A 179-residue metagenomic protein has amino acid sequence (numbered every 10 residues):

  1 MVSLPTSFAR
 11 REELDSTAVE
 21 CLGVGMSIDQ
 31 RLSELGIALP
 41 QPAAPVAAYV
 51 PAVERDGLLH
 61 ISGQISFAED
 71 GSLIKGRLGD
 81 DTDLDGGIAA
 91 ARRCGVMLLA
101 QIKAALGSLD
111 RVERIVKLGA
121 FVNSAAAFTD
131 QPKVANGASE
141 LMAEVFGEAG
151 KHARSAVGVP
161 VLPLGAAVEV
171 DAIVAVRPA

Functional and structural regions predicted by a protein language model:
P5: Carbohydrate-active enzymes and regulators
E13-G25: Short, Lys/Arg-enriched N-terminal segments with co-localized hydrophobic residues within the first ~10-30 amino acids
V24-A179: Short, polar/acidic, helix-capping and beta-turn segments at strand->helix junctions that line the mouths
